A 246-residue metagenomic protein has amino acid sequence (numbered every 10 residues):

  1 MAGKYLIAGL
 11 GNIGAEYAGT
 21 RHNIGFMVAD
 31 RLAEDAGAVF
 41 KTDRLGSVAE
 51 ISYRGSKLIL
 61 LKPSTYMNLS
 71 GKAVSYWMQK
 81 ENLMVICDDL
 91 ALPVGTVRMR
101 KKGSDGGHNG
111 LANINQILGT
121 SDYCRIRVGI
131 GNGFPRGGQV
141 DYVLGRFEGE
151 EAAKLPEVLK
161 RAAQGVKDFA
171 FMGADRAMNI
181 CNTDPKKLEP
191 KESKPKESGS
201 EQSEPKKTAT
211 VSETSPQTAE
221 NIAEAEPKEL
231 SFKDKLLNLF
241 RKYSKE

Functional and structural regions predicted by a protein language model:
A2-K102, A112-Q116, T120-I126, G133-G138 (+7 more regions): Nucleotide and nucleotide-moiety/phosphate-recognizing core
R98-S104, L144-F147: Short glycine-enriched, charge-decorated loop/helix-capping segments at active-site entrances that position
G107-G110: Hydrophobic alpha-helical segments within soluble ligand-binding/sensing domains
V128-G131, F147: Short, loop-centered acidic/histidine patches that primarily coordinate divalent metals
D141-V158, G165: Active-site-adjacent mobile loop/cap segments within catalytic or ligand-binding domains
F169-E246: SAM-dependent methyltransferases
